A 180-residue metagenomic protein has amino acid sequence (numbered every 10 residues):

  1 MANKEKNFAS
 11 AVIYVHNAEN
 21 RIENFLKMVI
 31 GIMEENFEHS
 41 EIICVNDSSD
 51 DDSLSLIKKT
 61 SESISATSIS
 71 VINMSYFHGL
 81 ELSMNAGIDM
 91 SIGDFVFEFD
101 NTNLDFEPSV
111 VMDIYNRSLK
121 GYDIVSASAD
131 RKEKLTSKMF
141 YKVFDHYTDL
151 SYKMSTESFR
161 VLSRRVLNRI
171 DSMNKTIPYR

Functional and structural regions predicted by a protein language model:
M1-G31: N-proximal low-complexity "stem/linker" segments adjacent to membrane-targeting elements
R21-E23, D51-T60: Acidic helix N-cap motif at the loop->helix transition within catalytic regions of sugar-transfer enzymes
E38-S49, I72-N73: Short beta-strand/loop segment that forms part of the nucleotide-sugar
N46-S55, N103-L104: A conserved acidic beta->alpha catalytic loop
N73-L80, N103-L104, D130-R131: Short, acidic/glycine-rich phosphate-metal binding loop used to engage nucleotide
M74-S91, S109-D113: Glycine-rich, basic loop-to-helix element that forms the pyrophosphate-binding segment of sugar-nucleotide handling
V96: Short aromatic/hydrophobic "clamp" motif used to bind/position activated sugar donors
S109-K134: Conserved donor NDP-sugar-binding/catalytic core segment of glycosyltransferases
